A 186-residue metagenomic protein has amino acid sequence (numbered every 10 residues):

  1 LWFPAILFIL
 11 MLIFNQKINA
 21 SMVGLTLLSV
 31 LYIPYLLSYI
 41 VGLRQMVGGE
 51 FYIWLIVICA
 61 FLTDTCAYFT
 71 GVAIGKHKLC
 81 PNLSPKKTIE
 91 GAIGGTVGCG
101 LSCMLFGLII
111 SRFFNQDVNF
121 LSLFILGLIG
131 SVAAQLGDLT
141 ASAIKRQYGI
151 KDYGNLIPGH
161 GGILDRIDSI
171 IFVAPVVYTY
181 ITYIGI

Functional and structural regions predicted by a protein language model:
L1-L128: Membrane-embedded alpha-helical bundles of polytopic integral membrane proteins
A60-K76, C80-P81, I89-E90, V132-F172: Acidic (Asp/Glu-rich) catalytic motifs at the cytosolic membrane interface
C99-G100, R166, V173, T182: Hydrophobic transmembrane alpha-helices of multi-pass small-molecule transporters
N115-L121, H160-G162, I167, I186: Short, conserved aromatic-histidine micro-motifs
T179-I186: Juxtamembrane boundary at the C-terminal end of a transmembrane helix
